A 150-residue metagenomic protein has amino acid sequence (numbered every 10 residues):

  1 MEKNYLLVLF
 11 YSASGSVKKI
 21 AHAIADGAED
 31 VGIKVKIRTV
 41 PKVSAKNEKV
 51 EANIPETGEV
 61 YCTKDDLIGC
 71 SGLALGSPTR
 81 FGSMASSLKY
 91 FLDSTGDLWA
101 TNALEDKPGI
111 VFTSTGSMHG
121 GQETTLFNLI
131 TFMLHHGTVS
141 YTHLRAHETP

Functional and structural regions predicted by a protein language model:
M1-T101: N-terminal beta1-alpha1-beta2 submodule of the flavodoxin-like/Rossmannoid cofactor-binding fold
S14-G15, T115-H119: Short histidine/acidic/glycine/proline-rich micro-motifs that form metal- and phosphate-coordinating active-site loops
L75, I110-V111: Structural recognition of the beta-strand scaffold that forms the well-ordered cores of secreted hydrolase catalytic
P78-T79, T113-G116: Short strand-turn motif at the edge of the Rossmann-like AdoMet-binding core
L104-K107: A short helix->loop->beta-strand "cap" motif at the edges of active sites that frequently abuts
Q122-E123: Active-site loop immediately N-terminal to the catalytic Tyr-X3-Lys motif of short-chain dehydrogenase/reductase
F127-S140: Oxidoreductase and adenylate-handling cofactor-binding alpha/beta cores
H143-P150: Single conserved hydrophobic/aromatic residue that forms the stacking wall/gate of nucleotide- or nucleobase-binding
